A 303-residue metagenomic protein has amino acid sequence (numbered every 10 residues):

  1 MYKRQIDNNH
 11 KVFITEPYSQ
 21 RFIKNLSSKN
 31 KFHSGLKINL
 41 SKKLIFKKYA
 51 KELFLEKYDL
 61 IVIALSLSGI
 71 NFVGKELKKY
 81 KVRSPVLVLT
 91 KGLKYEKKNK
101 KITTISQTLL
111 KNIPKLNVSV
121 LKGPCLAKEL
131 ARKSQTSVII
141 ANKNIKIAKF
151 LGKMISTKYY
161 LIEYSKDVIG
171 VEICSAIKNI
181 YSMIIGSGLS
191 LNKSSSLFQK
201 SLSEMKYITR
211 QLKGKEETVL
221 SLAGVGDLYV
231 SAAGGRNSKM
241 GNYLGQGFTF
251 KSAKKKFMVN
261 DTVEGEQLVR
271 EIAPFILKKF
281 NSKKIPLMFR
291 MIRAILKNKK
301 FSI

Functional and structural regions predicted by a protein language model:
M1-N39, L44-K48, E96, S106 (+1 more regions): NAD(P)+-binding Rossmann beta1-loop-alpha1 motif at the extreme N-terminus of oxidoreductases
P17, K91, K143: Cofactor-binding loop segments of dinucleotide-utilizing enzymes, especially the Rossmann-like FAD- and NAD(P)+-binding
R21, S68, K100, T104 (+9 more regions): Conserved active-site and cofactor/substrate-binding residues in soluble primary-metabolism enzymes
L40, F46-K51, L55-K133, L151: Rossmann-like NAD(P)(H) cofactor-binding subdomain of soluble oxidoreductases
L40, K178, I185-G186, R210-L220 (+1 more regions): NAD(P)-dependent Rossmann-like dehydrogenase/reductase catalytic/cofactor-binding core
Y80, K111-N117, Q135-T218: Internal alpha-helical scaffold of NAD(P)-dependent oxidoreductase catalytic cores
V88, N117-K122, I162-K166, L220 (+1 more regions): General beta-strand structural signal in soluble alpha/beta enzymes
